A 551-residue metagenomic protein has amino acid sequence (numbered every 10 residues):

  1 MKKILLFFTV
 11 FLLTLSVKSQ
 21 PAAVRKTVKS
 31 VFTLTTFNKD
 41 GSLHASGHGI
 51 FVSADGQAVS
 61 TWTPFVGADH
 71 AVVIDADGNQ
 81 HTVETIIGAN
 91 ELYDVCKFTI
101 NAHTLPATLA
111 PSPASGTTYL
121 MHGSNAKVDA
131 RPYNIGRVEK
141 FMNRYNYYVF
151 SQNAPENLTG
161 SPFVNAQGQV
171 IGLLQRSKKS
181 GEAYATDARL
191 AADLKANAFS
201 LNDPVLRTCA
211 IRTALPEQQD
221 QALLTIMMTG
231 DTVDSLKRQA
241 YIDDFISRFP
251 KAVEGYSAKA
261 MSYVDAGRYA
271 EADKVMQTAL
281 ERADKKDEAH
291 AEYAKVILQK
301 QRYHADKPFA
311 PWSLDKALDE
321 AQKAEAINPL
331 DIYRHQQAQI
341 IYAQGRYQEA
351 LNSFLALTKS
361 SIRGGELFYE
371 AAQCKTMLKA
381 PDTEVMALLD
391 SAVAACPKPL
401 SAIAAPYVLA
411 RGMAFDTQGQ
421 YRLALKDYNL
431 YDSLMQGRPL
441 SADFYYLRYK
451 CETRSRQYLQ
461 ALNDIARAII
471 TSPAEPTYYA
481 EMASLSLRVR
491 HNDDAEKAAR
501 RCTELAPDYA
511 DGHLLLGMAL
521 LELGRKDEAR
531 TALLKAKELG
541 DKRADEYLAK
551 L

Functional and structural regions predicted by a protein language model:
Q20-A23, T104-T159, L174-A185, L194 (+1 more regions): Flexible, gly/ser-rich surface segments that form the specificity/activation loops bordering the active-site cleft
Q20-P21, F37-T61, Q80-V83, G160: A conserved glycine-rich beta-strand in the N-terminal activation segment of trypsin-fold
P21-V24, L173-K237: C-terminal cap/linker of serine protease catalytic domains
S53-R131, R144-Y147, Q152: Conserved active-site neighborhood of the chymotrypsin/trypsin-like protease fold
V253-E254, K286-A291, P329-R334, G364-E366 (+6 more regions): Helix-start (N-cap) detector for alpha-helical repeat units in TPR-like alpha-solenoids, especially tetratricopeptide
A258, E292, Q336, E370 (+6 more regions): Canonical tetratricopeptide repeat
D265, Q299-Y303, A343-Q344, M377-L378 (+6 more regions): Register position in tetratricopeptide repeats
